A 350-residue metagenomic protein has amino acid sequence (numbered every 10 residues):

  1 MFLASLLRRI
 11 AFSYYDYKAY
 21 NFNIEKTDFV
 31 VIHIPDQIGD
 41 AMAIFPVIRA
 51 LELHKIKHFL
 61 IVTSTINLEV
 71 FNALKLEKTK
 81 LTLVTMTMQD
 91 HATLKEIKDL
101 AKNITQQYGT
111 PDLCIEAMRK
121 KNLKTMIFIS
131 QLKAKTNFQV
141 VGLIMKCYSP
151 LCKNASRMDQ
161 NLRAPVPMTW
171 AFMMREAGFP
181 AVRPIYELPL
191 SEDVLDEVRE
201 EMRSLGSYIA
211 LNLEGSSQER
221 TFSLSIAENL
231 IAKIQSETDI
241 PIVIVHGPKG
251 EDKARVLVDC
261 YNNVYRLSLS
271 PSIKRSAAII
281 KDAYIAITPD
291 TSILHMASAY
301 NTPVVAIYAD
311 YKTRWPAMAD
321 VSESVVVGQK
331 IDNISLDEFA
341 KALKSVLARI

Functional and structural regions predicted by a protein language model:
M1-I350: Catalytic machinery of carbohydrate-active enzymes, primarily nucleotide-sugar-dependent glycosyltransferases
